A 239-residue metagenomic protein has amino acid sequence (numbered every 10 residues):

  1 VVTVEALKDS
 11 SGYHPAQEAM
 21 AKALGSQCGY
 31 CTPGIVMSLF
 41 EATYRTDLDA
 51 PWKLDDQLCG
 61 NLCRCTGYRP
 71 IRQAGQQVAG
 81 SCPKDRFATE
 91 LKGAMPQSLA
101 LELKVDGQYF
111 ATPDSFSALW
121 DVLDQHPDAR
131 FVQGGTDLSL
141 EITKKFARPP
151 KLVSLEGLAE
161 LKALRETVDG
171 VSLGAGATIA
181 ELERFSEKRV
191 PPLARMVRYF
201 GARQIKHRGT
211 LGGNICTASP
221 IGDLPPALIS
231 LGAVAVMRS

Functional and structural regions predicted by a protein language model:
T3-K8: Glycine/small-residue-rich loop that forms an oxyanion/phosphate-binding "nest" at active or ligand-binding sites
S11, P15-G25, I35-S239: C-terminal structural segment of proteins
